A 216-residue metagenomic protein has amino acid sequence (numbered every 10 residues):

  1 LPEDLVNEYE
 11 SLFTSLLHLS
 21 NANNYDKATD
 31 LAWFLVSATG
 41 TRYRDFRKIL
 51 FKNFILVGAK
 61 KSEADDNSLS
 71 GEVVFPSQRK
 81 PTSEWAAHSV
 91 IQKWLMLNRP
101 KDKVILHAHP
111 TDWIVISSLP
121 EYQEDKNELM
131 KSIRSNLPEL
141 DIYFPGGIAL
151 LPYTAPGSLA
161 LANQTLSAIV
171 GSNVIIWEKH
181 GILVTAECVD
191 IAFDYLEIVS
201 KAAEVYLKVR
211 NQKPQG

Functional and structural regions predicted by a protein language model:
L1-G216: Glycine-rich flexible loops
